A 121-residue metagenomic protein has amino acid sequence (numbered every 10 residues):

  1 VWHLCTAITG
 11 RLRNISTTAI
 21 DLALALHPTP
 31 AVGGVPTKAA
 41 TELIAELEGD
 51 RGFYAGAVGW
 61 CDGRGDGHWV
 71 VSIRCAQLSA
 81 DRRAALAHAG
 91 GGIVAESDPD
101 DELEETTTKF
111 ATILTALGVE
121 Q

Functional and structural regions predicted by a protein language model:
V1-A45, G118: Contiguous alpha-helical scaffold segments within structured protein domains that host functional hotspots
V1-L4, A80-Q121: Cytosolic ligand/metal-binding cores
V1-L4, D66-A80: Structural signature of FAD isoalloxazine-binding scaffolds in flavoprotein oxidoreductases
T29-P30, G52-A55, L86-H88: Short glycine- and Lys/Arg-enriched binding-loop motifs that mark or flank ligand-binding interfaces
P30-A31, Q77, I93-V94: Glycine-rich phosphate/pyrophosphate-binding beta-alpha loops
V35, A57-W60, G91-I93: Gly/Ser/Thr-rich helix-start
T41-G67, S72: Hydrophobic alpha-helical bundle architecture
G59, V70, Q77, L86-H88: Structured core elements
